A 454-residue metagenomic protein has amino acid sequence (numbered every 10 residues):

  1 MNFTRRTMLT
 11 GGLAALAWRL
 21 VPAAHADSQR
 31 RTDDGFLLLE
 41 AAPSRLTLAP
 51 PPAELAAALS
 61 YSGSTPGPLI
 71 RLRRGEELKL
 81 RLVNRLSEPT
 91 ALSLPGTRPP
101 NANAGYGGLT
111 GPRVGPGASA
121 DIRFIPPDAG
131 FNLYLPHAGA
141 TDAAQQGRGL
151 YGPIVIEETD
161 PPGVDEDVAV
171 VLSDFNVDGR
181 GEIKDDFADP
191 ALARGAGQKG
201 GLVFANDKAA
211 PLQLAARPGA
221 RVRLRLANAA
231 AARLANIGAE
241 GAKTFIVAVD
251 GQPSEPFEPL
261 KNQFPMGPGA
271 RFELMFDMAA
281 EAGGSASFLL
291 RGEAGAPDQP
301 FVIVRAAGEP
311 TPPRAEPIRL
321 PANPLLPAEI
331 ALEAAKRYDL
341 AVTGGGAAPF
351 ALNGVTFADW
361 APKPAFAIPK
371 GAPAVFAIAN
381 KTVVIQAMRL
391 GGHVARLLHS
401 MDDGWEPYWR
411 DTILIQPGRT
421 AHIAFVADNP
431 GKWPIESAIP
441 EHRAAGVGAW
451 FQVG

Functional and structural regions predicted by a protein language model:
M1-F3, T7-A26: N-terminal export signals
L20, A24-L38, G147-D178, S254-I385 (+2 more regions): Extended terminal and domain-junction accessory segments
D27-T97: A long-range scaffold signal marking pre-active-site subdomains of enzyme folds
A53-R71, L202-Q213, A348-K370: N-terminal edge beta-strand
T65, I70, G96-D128, A209 (+4 more regions): Extracytoplasmic beta-sandwich strand-turn segments characteristic of Greek-key/jelly-roll folds
L82-L86, N228, I378-T382: Asparagine-centered strand-capping/turn motif at beta-strand->loop junctions
P126-I156: Hydrophobic or amphipathic alpha-helical targeting/insertion segments
A169-P218, A227-A230, N353: Acidic-aromatic/histidine active-site loop/patch
